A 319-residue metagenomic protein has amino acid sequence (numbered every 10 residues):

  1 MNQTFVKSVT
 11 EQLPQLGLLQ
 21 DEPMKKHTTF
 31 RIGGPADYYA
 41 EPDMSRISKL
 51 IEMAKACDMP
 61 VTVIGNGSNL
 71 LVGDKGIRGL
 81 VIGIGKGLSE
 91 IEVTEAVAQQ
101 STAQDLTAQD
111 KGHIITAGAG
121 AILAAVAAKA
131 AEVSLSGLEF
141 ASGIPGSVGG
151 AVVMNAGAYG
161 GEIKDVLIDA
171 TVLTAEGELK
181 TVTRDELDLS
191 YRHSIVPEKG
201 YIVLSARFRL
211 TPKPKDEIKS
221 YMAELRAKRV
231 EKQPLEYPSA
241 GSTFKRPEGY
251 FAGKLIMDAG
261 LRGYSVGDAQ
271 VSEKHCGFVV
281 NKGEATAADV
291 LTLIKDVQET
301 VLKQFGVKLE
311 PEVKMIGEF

Functional and structural regions predicted by a protein language model:
M1-Q3, E22-M24, M44, K129-S134 (+3 more regions): A broad, low-specificity signal for short, low-complexity segments enriched in glycine/proline and polar/charged
N2-V148: Anion-binding (especially nucleotide phosphate/pyrophosphate-binding) glycine-rich loop and adjoining beta-alpha core
T10, I47-A54, A127, L167 (+4 more regions): A generic alpha-helix structural signal
L19-Q20, K26, L173-T292, D296-T300 (+1 more regions): Phosphate/pyrophosphate- and phosphate-bearing ligand-binding catalytic cores of soluble enzymes
G33-G34, G65-G67, G76-G79, G118-G120 (+11 more regions): Glycine-centered flexibility sites
G33-G34, Y39-S45, L71-E90, V153-R184 (+1 more regions): Structural signature of FAD isoalloxazine-binding scaffolds in flavoprotein oxidoreductases
L123, A127, A141, P145 (+4 more regions): Hydrophobic, well-ordered secondary-structure segments
A151-M154, L189: Short Pro/Gly-enriched beta-strand edge/turn motifs at strand-loop
